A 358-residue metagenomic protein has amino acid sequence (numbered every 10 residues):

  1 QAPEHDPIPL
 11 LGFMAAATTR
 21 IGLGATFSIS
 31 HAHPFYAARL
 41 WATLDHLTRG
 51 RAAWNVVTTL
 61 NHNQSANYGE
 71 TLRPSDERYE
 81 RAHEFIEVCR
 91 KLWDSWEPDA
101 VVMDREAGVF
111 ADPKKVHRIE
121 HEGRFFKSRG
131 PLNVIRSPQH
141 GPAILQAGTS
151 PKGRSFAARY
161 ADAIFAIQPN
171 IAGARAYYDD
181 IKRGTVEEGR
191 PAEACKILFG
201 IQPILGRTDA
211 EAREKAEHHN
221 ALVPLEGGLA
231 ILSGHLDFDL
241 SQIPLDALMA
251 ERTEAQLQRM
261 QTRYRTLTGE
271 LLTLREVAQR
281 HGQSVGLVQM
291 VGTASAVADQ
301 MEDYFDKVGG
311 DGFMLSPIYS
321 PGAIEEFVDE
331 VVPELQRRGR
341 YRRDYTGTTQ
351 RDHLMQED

Functional and structural regions predicted by a protein language model:
Q1-D358: N-terminal glycine-rich cofactor-binding segment that shapes the pocket for flavin-like pterin cofactors
